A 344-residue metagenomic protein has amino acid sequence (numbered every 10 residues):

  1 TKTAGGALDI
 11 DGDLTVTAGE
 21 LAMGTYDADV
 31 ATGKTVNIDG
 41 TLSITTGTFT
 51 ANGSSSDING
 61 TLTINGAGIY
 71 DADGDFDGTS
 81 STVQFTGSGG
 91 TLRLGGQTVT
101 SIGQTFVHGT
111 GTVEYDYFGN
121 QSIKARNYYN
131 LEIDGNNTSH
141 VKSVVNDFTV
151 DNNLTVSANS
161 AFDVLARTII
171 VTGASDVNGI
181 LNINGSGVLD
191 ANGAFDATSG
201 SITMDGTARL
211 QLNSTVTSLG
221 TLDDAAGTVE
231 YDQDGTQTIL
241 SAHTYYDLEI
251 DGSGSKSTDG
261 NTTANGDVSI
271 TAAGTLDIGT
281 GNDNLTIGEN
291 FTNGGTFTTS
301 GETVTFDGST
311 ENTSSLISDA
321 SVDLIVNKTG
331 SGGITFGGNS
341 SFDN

Functional and structural regions predicted by a protein language model:
T1-N344: Extracellular beta-sheet-rich ligand-binding/adhesion modules
